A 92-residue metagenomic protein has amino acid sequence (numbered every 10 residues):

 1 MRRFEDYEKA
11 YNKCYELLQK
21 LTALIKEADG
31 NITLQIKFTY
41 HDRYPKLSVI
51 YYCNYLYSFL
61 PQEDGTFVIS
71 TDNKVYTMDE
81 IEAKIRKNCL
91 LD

Functional and structural regions predicted by a protein language model:
M1-Y44: Negatively charged, low-complexity tracts enriched in Asp/Glu with abundant Ser/Thr
C14-L21, D64-D92: Ampiphathic alpha-helical segments that act as solvent-exposed interaction surfaces
A28-Y76: Acidic, low-complexity, intrinsically disordered interaction modules
